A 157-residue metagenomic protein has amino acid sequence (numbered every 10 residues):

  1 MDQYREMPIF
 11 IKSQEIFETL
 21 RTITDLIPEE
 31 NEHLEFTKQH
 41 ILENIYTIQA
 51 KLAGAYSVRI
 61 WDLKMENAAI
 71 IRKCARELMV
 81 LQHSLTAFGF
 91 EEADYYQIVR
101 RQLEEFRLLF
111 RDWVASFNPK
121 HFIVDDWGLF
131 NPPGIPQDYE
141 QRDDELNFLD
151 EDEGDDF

Functional and structural regions predicted by a protein language model:
M1-F157: Amphipathic alpha-helical assembly/interaction segments
